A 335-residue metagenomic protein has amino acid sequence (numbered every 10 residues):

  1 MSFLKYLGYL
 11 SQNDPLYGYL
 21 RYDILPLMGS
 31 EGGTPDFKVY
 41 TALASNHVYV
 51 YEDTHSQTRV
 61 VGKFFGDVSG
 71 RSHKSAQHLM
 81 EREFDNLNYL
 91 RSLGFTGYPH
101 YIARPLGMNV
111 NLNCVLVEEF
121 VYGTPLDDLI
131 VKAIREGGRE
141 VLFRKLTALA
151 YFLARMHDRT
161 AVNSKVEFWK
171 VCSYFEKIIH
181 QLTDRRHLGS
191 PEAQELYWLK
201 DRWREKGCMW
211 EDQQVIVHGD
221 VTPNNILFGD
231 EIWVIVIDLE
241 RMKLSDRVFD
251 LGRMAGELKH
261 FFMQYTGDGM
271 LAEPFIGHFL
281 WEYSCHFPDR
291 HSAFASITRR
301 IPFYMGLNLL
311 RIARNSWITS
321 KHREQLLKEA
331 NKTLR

Functional and structural regions predicted by a protein language model:
P15-P35, A161-H218: An alpha-helical support segment within catalytic cores of ATP-dependent transferases
G29-Q57: ATP-binding glycine-rich phosphate-binding loop
V50-R82, G138: ATP-binding glycine-rich loop module of kinase domains
Y89-T96, T124-K165: Conserved kinase catalytic-core helix
P99-C114: Short beta-strand micro-motifs within the conserved protein kinase catalytic domain, predominantly in the N-lobe
L112-P125: Conserved short submotifs of the Hanks-type protein kinase catalytic core that shape the nucleotide-binding pocket
D220, D238: Conserved catalytic-loop position in the HRD/HxD motif
F249-P288, M305-H322: Active-site activation/catalytic loop segments of kinase-like enzymes and analogous catalytic loops in related
